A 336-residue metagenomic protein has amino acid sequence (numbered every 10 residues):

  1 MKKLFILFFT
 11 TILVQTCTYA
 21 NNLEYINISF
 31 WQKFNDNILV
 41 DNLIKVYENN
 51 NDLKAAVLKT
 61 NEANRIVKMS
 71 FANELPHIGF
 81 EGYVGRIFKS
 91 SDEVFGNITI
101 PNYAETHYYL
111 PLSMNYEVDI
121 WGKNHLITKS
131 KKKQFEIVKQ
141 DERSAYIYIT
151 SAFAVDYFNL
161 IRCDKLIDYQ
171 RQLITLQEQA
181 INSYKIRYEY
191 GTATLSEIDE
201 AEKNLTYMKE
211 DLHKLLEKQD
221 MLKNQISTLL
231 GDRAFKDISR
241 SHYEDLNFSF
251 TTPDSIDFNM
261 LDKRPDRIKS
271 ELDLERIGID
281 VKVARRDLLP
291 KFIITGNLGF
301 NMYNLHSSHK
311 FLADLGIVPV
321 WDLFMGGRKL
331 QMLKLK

Functional and structural regions predicted by a protein language model:
L4-L13: Sec-dependent N-terminal signal peptides
T18-K68, D245-E275, D322-L323: Bacterial Sec-pathway N-terminal export signals of envelope proteins
N22-N35, G82-S113, K236-P253, N259 (+2 more regions): Small/polar, glycine/serine/threonine/aspartate-rich low-complexity segments that form flexible
L39-D41, A55, H107-P111, V155 (+2 more regions): Transmembrane beta-barrel architecture of outer-membrane proteins
K54-L58, F71-A72, V118-Y146, S196-E200 (+4 more regions): Sec/SRP-type N-terminal targeting helices
I78-G82, S270, F292-G296: Membrane-embedded beta-strand positions of outer-membrane beta-barrel proteins
N124, K133, Q140-I256: Periplasmic alpha-helical coiled-coil/stalk elements that build and connect Gram-negative outer-membrane
